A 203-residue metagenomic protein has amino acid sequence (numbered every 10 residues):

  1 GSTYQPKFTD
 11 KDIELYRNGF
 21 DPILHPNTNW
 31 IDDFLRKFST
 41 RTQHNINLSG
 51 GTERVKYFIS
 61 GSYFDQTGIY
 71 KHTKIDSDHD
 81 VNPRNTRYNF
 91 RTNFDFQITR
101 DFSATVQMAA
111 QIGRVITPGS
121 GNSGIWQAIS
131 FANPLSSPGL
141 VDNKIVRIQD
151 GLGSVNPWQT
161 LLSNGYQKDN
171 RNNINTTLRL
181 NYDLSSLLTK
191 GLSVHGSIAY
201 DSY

Functional and structural regions predicted by a protein language model:
G1-F20, S120: Conserved small-residue
P22-S62, Q66-Y70, V81-N156, G165-N173: Flexible loop and strand-edge segments within Gram-negative outer membrane beta-barrel domains
I59, V106, L178, V194-G196: Membrane-embedded beta-strand positions of outer-membrane beta-barrel proteins
T73-H79: Flexible, solvent-exposed loop segments that connect beta-strands
T92, T176-D183: Short, well-ordered amphipathic alpha-helices
G113, A199-Y203: Short edge-strand/loop segments of extracellular domains
T160-L161: Surface-exposed, low-complexity/disordered Ser/Thr/Gly/Pro/Asn-rich loops and linkers
L188-L192: Short, Φ-rich (hydrophobic/aromatic) sequence segments
